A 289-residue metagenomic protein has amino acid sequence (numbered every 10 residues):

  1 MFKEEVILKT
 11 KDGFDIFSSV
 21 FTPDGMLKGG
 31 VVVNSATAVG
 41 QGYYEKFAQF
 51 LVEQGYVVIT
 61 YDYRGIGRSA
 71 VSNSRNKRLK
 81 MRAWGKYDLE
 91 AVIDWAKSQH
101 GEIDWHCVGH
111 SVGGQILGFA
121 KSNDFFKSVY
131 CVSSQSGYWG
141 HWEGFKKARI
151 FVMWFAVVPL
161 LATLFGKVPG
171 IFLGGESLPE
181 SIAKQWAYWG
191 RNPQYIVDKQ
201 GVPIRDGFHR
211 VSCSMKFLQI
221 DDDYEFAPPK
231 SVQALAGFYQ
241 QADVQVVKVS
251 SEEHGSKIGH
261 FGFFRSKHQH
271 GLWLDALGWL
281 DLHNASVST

Functional and structural regions predicted by a protein language model:
M1-P23: N-terminal cap/lid segment of alpha/beta-hydrolase-fold proteins
V33-V39, D221: Active-site glycine-rich loops that stabilize anionic/oxyanionic intermediates across multiple enzyme folds
Q41-N73: Conserved alpha/beta-hydrolase
R78-Q99: Alpha/beta-hydrolase active-site loop
V108-Q194: Alpha/beta-hydrolase-fold enzymes
V211, F217-Q219: Short beta-strand/loop motif that positions the catalytic acidic residue of the alpha/beta-hydrolase fold
A227-F238: Short alpha-helix in the alpha/beta-hydrolase fold that links the catalytic acid
Q245-T289: Catalytic active-site module of serine/aspartate enzymes centered on a nucleophile-bearing elbow/loop
